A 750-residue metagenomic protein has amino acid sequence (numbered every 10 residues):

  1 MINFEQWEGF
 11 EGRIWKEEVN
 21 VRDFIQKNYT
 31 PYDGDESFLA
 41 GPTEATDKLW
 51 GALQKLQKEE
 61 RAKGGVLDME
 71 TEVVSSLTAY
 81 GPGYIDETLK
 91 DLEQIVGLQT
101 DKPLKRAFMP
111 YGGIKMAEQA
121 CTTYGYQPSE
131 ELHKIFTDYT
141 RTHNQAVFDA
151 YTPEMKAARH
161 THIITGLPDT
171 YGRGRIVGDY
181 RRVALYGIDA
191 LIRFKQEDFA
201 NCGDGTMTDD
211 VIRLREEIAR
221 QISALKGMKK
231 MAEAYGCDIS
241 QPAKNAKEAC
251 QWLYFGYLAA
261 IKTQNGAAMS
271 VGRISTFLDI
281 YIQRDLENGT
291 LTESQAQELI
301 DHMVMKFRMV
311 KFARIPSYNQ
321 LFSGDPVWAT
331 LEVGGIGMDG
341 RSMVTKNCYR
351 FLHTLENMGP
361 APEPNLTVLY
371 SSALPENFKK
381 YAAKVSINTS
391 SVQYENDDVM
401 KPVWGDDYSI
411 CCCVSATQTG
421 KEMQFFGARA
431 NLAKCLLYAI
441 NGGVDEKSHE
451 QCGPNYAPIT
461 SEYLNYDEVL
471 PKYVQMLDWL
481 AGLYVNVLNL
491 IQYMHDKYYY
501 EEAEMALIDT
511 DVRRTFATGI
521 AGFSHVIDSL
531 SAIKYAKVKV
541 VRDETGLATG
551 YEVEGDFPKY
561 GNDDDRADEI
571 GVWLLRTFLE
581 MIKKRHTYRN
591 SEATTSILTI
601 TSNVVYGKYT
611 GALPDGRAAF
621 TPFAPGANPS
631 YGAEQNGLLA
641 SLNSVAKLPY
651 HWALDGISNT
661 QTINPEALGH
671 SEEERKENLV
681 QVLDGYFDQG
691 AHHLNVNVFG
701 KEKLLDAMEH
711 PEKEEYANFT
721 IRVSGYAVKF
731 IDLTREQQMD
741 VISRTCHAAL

Functional and structural regions predicted by a protein language model:
I2-L750: Conserved catalytic cores of very large enzyme subunits
